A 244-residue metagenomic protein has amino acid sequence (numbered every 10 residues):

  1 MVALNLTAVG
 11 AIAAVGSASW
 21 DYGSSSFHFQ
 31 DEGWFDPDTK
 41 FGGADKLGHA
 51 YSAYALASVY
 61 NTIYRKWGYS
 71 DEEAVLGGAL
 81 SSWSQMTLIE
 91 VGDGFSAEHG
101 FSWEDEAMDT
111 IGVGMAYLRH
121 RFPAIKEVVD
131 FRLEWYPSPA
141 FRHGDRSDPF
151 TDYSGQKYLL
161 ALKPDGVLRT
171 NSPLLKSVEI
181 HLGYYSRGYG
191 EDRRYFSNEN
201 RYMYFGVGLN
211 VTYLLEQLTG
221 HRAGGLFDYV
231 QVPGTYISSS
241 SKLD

Functional and structural regions predicted by a protein language model:
M1-D244: Hydrophobic alpha-helical membrane segments
